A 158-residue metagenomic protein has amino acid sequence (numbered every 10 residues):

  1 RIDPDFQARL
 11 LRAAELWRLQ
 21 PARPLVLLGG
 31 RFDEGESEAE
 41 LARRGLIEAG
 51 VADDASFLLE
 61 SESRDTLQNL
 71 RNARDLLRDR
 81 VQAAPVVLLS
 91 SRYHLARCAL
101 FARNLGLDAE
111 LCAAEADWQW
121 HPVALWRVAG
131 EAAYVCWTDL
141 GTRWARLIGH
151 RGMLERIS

Functional and structural regions predicted by a protein language model:
R1-V128: A structural signal for short, hydrophobic/glycine-enriched beta-strand patches
H121-R151: A transmembrane-helix-recognition feature enriched in membrane-embedded lipid enzymes and envelope glyco-/phospholipid
E155-S158: Active-site cores that bind ATP or allylic diphosphates and position pyrophosphate for catalysis
